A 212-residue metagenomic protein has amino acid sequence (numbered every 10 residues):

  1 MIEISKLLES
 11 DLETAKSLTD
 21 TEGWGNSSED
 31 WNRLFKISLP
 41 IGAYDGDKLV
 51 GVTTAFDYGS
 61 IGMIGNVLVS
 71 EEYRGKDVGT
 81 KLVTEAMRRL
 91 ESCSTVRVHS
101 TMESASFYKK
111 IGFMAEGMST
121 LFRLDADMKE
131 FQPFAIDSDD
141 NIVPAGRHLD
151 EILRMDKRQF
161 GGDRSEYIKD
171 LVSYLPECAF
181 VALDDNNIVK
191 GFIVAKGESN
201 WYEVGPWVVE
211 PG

Functional and structural regions predicted by a protein language model:
S10, S17-E29, M155-S165: Helix-loop element at the rim of GNAT/NAT acetyltransferase active sites that forms part of the acceptor-substrate
S27, N32-G51, M63, T95 (+2 more regions): A short helix-loop-beta-strand connector motif used in the catalytic cores of GNAT acetyltransferases and, in some
G42, K48-F56, I61-L68, N187-G197 (+1 more regions): Conserved beta-strand in the GNAT
V69, G75-R88, K110, G212: Conserved acetyl-CoA-binding loop-helix of GNAT-fold acetyltransferases
Y73-K76, L90-S92, W201-G212: Acyl-donor binding region in acyl/amide transferases
R89-T101: Conserved GNAT acetyl-CoA-binding A-motif
F107-F113: Conserved active-site tyrosine of GNAT-family acetyltransferases
M114-E203: Amide-forming acyltransferase catalytic core, primarily the GNAT-like/NAT-type and related acyltransferase folds
